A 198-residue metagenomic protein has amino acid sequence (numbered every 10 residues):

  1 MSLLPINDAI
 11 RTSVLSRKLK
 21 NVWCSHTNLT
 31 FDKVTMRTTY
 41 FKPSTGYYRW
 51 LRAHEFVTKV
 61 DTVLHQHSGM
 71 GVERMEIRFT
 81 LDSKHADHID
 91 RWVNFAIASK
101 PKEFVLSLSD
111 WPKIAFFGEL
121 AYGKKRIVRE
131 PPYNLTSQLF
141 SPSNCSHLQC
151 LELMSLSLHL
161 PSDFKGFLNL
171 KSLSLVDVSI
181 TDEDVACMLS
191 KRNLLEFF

Functional and structural regions predicted by a protein language model:
S2-F198: Leucine-rich repeat
